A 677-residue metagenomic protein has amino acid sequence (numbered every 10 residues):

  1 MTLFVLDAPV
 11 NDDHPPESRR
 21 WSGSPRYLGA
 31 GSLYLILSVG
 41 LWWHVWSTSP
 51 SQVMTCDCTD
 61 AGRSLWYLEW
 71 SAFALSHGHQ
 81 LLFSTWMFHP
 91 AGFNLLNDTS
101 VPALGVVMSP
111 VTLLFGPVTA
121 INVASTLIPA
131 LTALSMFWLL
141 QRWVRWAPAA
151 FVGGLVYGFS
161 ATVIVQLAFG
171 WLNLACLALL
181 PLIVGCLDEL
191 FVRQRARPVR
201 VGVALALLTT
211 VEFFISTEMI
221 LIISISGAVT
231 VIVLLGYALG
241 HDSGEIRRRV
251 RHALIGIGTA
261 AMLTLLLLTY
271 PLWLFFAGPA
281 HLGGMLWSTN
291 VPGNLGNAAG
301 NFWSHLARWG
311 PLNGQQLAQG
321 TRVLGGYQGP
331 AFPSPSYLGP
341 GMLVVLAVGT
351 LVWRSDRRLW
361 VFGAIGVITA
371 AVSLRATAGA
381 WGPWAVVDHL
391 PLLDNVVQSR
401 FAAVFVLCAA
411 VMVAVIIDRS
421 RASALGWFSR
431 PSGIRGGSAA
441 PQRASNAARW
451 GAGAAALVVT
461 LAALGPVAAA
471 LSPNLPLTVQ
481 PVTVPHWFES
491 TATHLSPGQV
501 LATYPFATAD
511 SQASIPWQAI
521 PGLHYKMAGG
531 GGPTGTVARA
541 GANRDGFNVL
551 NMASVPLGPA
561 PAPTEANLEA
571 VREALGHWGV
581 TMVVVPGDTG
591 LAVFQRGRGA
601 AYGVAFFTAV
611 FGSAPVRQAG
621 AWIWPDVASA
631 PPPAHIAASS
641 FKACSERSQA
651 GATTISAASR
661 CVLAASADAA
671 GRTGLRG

Functional and structural regions predicted by a protein language model:
M1-H44, H252-A261, R449, G453 (+2 more regions): Start-transfer (signal-anchor) and selected internal transmembrane alpha helices of multi-pass inner/ER membrane
Y34, T126-W143, P148-L239, G256-L272 (+1 more regions): Membrane-embedded helix bundles of polyisoprenyl
L37-T132, G158-V165, W171-A178, L295-Y327 (+1 more regions): Membrane-interface coil-to-helix junctions
M54, Q166-L174, V323-S334, V367-V411 (+3 more regions): Membrane-helix boundary/interfacial segments in multi-pass membrane proteins
T55-L75, A253, A260-T350, G674: Periplasmic/ER-lumenal interhelical loops and adjacent helix-loop junctions in multi-pass membrane proteins
I232, G258-L265, V411, V415-V467: Signature aromatic-anchored transmembrane alpha helix within multi-pass, membrane-resident enzymes that catalyze glycan
G240-I255, V345-G382: Membrane-interface helix-loop-helix junctions at transmembrane boundaries of multi-pass membrane enzymes, predominantly
L286-N294, V459-G677: Extracytoplasmic
